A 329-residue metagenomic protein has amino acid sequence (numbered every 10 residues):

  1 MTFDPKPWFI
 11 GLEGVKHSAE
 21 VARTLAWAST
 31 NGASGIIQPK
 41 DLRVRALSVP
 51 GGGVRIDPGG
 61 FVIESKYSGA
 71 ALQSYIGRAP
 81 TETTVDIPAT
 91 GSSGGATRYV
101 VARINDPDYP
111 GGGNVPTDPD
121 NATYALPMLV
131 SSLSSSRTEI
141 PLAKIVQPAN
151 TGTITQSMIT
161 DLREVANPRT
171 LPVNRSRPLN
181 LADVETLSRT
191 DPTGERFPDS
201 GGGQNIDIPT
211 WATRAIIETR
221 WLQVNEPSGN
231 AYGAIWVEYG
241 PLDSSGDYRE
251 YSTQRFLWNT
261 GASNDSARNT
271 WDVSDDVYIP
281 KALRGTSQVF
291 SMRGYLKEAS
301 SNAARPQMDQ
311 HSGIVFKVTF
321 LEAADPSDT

Functional and structural regions predicted by a protein language model:
M1-S65: N-terminal "first-domain core" detector
P5-L12, G60-L187: Beta-strand-rich solenoidal segments
P50, D57-G59, E64-K66, P88 (+7 more regions): A structural detector for beta-sheet-dominated domains
T84-I87, S200-Q204, D272-V277: Short structured motifs
G95-T97, A212, G285-S291: Extracellular Ig-like/FN3 beta-sandwich strand-entry sites
T97-R103, A125-P127, E139-V146, I216-E218 (+4 more regions): Ordered hydrophobic segments in well-structured contexts
R163-I216, R220-Y232, V318-T329: Terminal (often C-terminal
R220-T329: Terminal beta-strand-rich extracellular "head" domains that mediate receptor/glycan or other ligand binding
